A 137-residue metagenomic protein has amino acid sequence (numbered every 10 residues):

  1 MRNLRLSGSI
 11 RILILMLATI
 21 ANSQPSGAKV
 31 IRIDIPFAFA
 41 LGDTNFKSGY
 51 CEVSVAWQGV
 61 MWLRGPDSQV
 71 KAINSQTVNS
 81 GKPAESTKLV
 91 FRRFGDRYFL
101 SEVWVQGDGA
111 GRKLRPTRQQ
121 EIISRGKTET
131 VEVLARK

Functional and structural regions predicted by a protein language model:
R2-I12: Bacterial N-terminal signal peptides that target proteins for export
R11-A21: Bacterial N-terminal signal peptides
A21-A40: Short acidic, Pro/Gly- and aromatic-enriched capping/linker segments at domain boundaries
F37, V60-R64, L100-V103: Short polybasic amphipathic segments
G49-V53: A short tyrosine-centered beta-strand micro-motif
W57-V90: Acidic, aromatic-enriched beta-alpha/helix-loop junctions
V78-K137: Beta-strand-rich cores of mature extracytoplasmic or soluble domains
